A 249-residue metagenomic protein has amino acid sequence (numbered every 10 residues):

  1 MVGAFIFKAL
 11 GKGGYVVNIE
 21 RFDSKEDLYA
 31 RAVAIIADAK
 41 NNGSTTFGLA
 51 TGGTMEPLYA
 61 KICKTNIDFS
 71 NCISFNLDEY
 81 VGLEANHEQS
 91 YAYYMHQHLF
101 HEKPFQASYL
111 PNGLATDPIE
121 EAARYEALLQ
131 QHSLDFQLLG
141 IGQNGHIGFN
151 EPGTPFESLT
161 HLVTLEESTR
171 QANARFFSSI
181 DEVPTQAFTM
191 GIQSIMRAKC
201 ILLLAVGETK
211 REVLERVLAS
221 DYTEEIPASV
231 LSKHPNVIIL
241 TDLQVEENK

Functional and structural regions predicted by a protein language model:
A4-V16: Short, Lys/Arg-enriched N-terminal segments with co-localized hydrophobic residues within the first ~10-30 amino acids
G14-F47: N-terminal glycine-/serine-/threonine-rich phosphate-binding loop
S44-T65: Glycine-rich N-terminal segment of FAD-binding domains in flavoprotein oxidoreductases, spanning the beta-loop-helix
L49-T54, L139-Q143, V206: Glycine-rich beta-strand-to-loop/alpha-helix junction loops that act as flexible
S70-L138: Ligand-binding beta-strand-loop-alpha-helix segment within the catalytic cores of soluble metabolic enzymes
H132-F156: Glycine-rich phosphate-binding loop
G148-I192: Class I SAM-dependent methyltransferase SAM-binding "motif I" and its flanking Rossmann-like core
G191-Q193, R197-K249: ATP/nucleoside-binding phosphotransfer catalytic cores, i.e., glycine-rich phosphate-binding loops
